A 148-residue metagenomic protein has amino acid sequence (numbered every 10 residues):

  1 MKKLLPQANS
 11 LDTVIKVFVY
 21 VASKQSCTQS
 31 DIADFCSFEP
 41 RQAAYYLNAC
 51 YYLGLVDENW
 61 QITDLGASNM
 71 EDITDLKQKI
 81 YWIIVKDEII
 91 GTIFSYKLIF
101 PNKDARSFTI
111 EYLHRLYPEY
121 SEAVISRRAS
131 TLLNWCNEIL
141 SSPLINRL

Functional and structural regions predicted by a protein language model:
M1-L148: Donor-sugar nucleotide-binding helix/loop cap in glycosyltransferases
